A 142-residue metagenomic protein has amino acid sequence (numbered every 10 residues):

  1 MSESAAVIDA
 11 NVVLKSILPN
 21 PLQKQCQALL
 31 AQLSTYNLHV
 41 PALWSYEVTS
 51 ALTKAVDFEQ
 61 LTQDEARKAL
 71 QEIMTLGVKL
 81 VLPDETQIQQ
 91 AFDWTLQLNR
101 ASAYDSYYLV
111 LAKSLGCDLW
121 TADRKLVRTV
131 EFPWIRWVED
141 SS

Functional and structural regions predicted by a protein language model:
M1-A5, Q97, L109-S142: Acidic, PIN/NYN-like endoribonuclease modules and their adjacent C-terminal/linker elements
M1-L43, A55, E59-K68, R124 (+1 more regions): Short, well-structured N-terminal submotif of metal-dependent ribonuclease cores
Q25, E47, Q90, R128-T129: Phosphate- and divalent-cation-binding pockets in alpha/beta enzyme and binding domains that engage nucleotide-derived
L30, T49-T53, F92, L109: Amphipathic alpha-helical segments within well-ordered protein domains
T35-H39, G77, D118: Short loop->beta-strand "edge-of-pocket" segments that line small-molecule binding or catalytic clefts across diverse
L43-Y46, Y107: Aromatic- and histidine-enriched alpha-helix N-cap/loop-to-helix transition segments that scaffold the rims
T49-K79, Q89: Active-site-proximal, substrate-binding regions of enzyme catalytic domains and RNA-binding/basic surfaces
V78-A122: Active-site neighborhoods of divalent-metal-dependent phosphate/nucleic-acid chemistry enzymes
